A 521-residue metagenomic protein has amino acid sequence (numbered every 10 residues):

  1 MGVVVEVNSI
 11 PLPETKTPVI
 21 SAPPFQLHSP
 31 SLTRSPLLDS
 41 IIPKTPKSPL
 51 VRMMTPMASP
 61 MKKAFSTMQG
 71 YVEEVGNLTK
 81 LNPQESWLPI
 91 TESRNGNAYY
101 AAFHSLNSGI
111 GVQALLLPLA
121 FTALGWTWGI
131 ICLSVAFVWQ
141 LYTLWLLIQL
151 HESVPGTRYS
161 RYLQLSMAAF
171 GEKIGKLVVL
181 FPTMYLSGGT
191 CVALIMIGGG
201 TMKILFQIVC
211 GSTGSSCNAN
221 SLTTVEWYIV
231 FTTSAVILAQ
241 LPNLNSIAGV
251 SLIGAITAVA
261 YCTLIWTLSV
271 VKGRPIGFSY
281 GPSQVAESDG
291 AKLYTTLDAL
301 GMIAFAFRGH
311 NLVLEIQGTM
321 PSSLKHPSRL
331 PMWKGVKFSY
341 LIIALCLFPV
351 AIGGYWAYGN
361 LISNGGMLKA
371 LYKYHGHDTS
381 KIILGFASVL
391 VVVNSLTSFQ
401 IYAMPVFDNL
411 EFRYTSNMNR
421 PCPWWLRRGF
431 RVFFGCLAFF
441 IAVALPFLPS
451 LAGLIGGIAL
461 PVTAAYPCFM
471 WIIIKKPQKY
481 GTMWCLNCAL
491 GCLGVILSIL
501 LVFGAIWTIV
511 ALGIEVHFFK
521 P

Functional and structural regions predicted by a protein language model:
M1-S93, H104, R158-S160, Q164 (+4 more regions): Intrinsically disordered, low-complexity terminal tails enriched in acidic/polar residues
I90-V112, T122-A123, W128, F181 (+3 more regions): Membrane-interface recognition of transmembrane alpha-helix starts, especially the cytoplasmic loop-to-helix transition
S93-R94, Y99, W145, H151-T183 (+5 more regions): Membrane-interfacial loop- and helix-cap regions that link adjacent transmembrane helices in polytopic membrane proteins
G96-L115, V230-T232, F305-L312, L497: The first (N-terminal) embedded transmembrane alpha-helix
V112, F137-L146, F231-Q240, F469: Central hydrophobic cores of alpha-helical transmembrane segments in multi-pass inner-membrane proteins across all
P118-L124, T232-I253, I441-L451: Membrane-water interface regions at transmembrane-helix termini and the short interhelical loops of multi-pass membrane
P118-L150, G156: Extracellular loop-to-transmembrane helix junctions
V462-F469, L497: C-terminal transmembrane helix pair
